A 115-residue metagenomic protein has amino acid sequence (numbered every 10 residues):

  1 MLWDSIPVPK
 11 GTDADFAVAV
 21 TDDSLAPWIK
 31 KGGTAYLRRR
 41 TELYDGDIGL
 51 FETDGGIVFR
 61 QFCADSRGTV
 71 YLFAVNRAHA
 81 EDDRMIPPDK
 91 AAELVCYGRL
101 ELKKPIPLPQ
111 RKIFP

Functional and structural regions predicted by a protein language model:
M1-P7: Sequence-specific dsDNA recognition surfaces
V8-P115: Acidic/glycine-rich C-terminal interaction modules and beta/coil loop segments that lie outside canonical DNA-binding
